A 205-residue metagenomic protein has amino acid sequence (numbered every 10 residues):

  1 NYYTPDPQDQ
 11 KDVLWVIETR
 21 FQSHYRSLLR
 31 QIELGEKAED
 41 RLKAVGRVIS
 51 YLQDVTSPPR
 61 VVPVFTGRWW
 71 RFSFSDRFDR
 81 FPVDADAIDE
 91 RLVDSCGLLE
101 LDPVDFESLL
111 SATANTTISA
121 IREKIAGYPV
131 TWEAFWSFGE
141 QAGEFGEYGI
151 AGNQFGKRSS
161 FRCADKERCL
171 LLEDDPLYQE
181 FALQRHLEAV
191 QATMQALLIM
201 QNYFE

Functional and structural regions predicted by a protein language model:
N1-K43, R47, P58-E205: N-terminal, motif-rich segments that launch catalysis or mediate targeting to/interaction with membranes, typified by
S50: Divalent metal-coordination and catalytic microenvironments
Q53, S57: Short active-site segment of divalent metal-dependent hydrolases/proteases that encodes the spacing between
